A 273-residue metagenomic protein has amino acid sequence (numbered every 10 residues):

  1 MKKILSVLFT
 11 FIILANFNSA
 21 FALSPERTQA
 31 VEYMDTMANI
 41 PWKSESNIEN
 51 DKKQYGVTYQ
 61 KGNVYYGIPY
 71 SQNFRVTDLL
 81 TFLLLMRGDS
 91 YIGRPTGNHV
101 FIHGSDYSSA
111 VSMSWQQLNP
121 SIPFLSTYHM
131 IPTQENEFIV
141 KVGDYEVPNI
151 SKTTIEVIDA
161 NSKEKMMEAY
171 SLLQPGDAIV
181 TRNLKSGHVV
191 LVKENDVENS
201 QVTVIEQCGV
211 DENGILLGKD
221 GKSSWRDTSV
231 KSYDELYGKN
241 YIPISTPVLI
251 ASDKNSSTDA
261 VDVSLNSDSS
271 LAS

Functional and structural regions predicted by a protein language model:
M1-I4: Positively charged n-region of N-terminal signal peptides that target proteins for export
V7-N16: Bacterial N-terminal signal peptides
F17-A22: Sec/Tat signal peptide C-region and signal peptidase I cleavage site
L23-P120: N-terminal capping segments
W42-G62, Y66, R182-K231: Glycine-rich catalytic cores of cysteine/serine-nucleophile enzymes that process amide/ester linkages in cell-envelope
S121-E212: ...with weaker cross-activation on analogous glycine-rich loops/strands in unrelated enzymes
D211, L216-N266: Low-complexity, Gly/Ser/Thr/Pro-rich intrinsically disordered linker/tail segments
S264, S270-S273: Composition-driven, intrinsically disordered low-complexity tracts enriched in small residues
